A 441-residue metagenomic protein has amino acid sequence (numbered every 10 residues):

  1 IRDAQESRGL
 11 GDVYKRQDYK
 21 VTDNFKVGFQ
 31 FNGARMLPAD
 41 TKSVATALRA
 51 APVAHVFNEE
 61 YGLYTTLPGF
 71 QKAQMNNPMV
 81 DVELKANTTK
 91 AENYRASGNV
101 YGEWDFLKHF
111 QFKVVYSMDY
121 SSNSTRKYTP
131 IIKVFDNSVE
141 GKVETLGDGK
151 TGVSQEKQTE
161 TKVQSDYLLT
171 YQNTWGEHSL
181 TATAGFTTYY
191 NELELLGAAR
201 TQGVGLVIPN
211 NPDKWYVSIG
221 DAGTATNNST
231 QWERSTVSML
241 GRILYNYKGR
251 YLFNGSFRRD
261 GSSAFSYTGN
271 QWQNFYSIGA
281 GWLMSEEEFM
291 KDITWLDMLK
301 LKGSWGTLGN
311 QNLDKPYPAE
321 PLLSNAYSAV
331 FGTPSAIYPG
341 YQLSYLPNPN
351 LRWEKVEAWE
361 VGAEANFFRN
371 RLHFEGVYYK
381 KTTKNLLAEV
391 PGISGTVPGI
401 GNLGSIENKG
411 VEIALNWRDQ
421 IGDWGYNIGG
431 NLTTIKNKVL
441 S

Functional and structural regions predicted by a protein language model:
I1-Y14: Single conserved hydrophobic/aromatic residue that forms the stacking wall/gate of nucleotide- or nucleobase-binding
E6, V53, G69, N210-D213: Generic low-complexity segments that are intrinsically disordered, proline-rich and/or Lys/Arg-biased
R16-R35, A39-A45, K72-T129, E140-S441: Extracellular/periplasmic, surface-exposed regions of secreted and cell-surface proteins
D23, P52-V53, Y61, K108: Proline-centered flexible-loop/turn and helix-kink motifs
T46-A51: Sec-exported N-terminal periplasmic low-complexity segments
H55-M75, K133-L146: A subset of solvent-exposed loop/turn segments in beta-rich extracellular surface proteins, enriched in glycine
